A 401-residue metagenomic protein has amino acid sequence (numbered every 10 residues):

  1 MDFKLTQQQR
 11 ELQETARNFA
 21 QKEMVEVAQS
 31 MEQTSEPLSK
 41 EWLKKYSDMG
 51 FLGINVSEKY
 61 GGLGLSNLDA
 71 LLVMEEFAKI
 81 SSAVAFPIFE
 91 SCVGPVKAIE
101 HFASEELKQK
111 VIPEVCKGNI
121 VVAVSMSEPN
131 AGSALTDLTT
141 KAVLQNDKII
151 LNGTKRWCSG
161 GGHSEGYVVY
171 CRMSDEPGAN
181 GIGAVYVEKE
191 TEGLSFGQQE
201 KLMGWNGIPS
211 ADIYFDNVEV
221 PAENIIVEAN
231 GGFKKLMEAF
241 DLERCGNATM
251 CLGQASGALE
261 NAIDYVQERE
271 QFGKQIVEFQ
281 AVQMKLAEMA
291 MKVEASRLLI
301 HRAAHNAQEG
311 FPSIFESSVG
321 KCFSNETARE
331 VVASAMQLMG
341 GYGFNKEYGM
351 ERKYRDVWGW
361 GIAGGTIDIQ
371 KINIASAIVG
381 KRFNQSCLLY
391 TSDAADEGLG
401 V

Functional and structural regions predicted by a protein language model:
M1-V84, E90, F102-L107, E114-N119 (+4 more regions): Alpha-helical interface subdomain recognition
V115, N130-S133, W157-G160, M173-E176 (+1 more regions): Short Gly/Pro-enriched turn/cap motifs at secondary-structure boundaries
G118-M126: A short, Trp-centered hydrophobic/proline-enriched beta-strand micro-motif
D137, E192-E219: Flexible, small-/acidic-enriched active-site or ligand-binding loops
T140-A142: A structural signal for short hydrophobic beta-strand segments in well-ordered beta-sheet cores
K148, N152-G197: A short core secondary-structure module
N217-K234: Long, acidic (Asp/Glu-rich), low-complexity accessory segments flanking structured domains
Y390-V401: Single conserved hydrophobic/aromatic residue that forms the stacking wall/gate of nucleotide- or nucleobase-binding
